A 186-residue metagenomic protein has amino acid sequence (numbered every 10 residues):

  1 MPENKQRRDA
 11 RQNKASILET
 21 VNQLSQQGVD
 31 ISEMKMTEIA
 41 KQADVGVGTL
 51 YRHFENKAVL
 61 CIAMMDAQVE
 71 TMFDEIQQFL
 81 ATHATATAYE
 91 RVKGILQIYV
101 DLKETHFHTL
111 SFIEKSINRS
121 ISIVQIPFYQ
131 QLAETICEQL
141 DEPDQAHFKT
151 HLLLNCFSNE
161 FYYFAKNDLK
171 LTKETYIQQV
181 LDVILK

Functional and structural regions predicted by a protein language model:
M1-D30, M36-Q42: Basic, helix-initiating cap at the start of DNA-binding domains
M36, D66-F73: Short, basic, alpha-helical segments at the C-terminal edge of helix-turn-helix-like DNA-binding modules
D44-F54: Short hydrophobic/aromatic patch on the recognition helix
N56-I62: Short amphipathic alpha-helical segment with a characteristic S/N-K-E followed by hydrophobic residues
A63, Q77-E104: Hydrophobic alpha-helical connector segments
E70-D74, I117-H151: Amphipathic alpha-helical packing segments from all-alpha helical-bundle domains
G94-I123, Y162-Y163: Amphipathic alpha-helical segments used for helix-helix packing
D144-I184: Hydrophobic alpha-helical segments that form the core of small-molecule binding pockets and/or dimer interfaces
